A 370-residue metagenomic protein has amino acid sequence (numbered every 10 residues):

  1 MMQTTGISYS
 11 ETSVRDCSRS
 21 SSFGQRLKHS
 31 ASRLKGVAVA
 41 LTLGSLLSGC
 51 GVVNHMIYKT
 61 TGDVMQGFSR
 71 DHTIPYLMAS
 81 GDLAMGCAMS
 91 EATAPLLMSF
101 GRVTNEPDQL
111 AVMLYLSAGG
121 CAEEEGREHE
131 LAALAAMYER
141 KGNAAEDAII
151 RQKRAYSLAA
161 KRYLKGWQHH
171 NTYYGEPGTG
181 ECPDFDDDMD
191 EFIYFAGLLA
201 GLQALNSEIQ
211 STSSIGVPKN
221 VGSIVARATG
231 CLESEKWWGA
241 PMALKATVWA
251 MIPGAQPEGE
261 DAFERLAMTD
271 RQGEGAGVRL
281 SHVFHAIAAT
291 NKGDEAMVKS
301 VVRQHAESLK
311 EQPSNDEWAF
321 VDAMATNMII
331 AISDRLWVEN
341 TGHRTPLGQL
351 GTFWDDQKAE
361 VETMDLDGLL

Functional and structural regions predicted by a protein language model:
C17-A38: Bacterial N-terminal signal peptides that target proteins for export
A38-S48: Bacterial N-terminal signal peptides
G51-S234, K299-L370: N-terminal alpha-helical interaction modules that lie
Q203-L205, W237-K245, A276-L280: Generic helix N-cap/helix-start motif at coil->alpha-helix transitions
S213-S214, G254-E260, G293-K299, N340: Structural helix-adjacent loops and short alpha-helical linkers that scaffold large soluble proteins
W238-D261, D270: Alpha-helical adaptor scaffolds
L244, V248, F284, A288 (+2 more regions): "A position-specific structural signal for the A-helix of alpha-solenoid helical repeats
R265-A323: Accessory, usually C-terminal, subdomains that scaffold auxiliary metal cofactors
